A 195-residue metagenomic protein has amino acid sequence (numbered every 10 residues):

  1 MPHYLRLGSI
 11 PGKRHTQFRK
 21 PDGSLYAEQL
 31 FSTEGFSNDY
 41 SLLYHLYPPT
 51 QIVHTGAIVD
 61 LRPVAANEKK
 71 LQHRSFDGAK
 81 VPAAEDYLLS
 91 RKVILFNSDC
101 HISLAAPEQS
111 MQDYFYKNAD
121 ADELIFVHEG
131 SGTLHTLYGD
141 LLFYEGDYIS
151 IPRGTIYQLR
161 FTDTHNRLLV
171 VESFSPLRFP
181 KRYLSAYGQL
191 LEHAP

Functional and structural regions predicted by a protein language model:
M1-S175: An N-terminus-focused feature that recognizes amino-terminal "leader" regions
D163-P195: Double-stranded beta-helix
